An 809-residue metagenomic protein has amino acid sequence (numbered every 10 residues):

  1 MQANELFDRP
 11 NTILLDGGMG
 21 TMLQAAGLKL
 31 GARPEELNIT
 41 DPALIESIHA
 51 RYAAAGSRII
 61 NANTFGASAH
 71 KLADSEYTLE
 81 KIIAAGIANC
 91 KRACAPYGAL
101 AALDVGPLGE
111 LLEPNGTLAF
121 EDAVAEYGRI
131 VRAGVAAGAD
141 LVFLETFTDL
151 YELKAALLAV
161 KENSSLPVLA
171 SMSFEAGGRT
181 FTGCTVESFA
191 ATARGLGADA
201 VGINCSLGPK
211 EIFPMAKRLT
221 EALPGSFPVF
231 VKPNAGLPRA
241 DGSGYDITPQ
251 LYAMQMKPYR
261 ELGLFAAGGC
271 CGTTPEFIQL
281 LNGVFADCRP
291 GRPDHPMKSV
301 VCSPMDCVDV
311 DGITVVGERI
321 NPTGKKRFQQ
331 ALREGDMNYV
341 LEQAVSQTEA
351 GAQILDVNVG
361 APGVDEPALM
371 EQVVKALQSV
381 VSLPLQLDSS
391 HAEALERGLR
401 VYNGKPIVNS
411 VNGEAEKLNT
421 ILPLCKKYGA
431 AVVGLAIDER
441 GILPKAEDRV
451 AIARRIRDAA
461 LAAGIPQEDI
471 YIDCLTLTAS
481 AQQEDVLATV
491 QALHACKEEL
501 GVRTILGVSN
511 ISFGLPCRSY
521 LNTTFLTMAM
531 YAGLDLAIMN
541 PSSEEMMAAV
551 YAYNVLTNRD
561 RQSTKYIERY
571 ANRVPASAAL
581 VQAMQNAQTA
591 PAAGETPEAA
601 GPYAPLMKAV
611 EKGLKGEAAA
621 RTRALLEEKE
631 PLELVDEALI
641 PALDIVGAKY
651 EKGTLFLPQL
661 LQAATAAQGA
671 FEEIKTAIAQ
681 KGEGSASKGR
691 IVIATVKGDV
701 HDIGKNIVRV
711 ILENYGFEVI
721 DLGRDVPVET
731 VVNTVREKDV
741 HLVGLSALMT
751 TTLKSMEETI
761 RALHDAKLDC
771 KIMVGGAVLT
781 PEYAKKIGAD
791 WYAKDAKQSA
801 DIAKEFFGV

Functional and structural regions predicted by a protein language model:
M1-D473, L477-V809: Domain-level signal for soluble alpha/beta catalytic cores
